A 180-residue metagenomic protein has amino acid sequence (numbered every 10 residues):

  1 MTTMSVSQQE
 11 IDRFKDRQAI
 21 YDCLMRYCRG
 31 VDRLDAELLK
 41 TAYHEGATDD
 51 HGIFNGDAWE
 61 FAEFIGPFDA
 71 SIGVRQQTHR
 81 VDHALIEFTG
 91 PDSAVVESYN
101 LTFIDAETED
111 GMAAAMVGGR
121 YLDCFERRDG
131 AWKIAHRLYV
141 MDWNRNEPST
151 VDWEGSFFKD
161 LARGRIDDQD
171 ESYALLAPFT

Functional and structural regions predicted by a protein language model:
M1-R33, E37-T41: Short, low-complexity N-terminal intrinsically disordered segments enriched in polar/charged residues
T2, V95, G118-G155: Short beta-strand edge/turn micro-motifs at domain boundaries
A36-I104: A solvent-exposed, acidic/Ser-Thr-rich amphipathic alpha-helical stretch
G73, D110-A114, E126: Short aromatic-glycine motifs in intrinsically disordered, low-complexity regions
H79-D82, V117-Y121: Short beta-strand or tight-loop elements that sit immediately N-terminal to catalytic metal-binding acidic residues
Y99, M112-V117: Short, exposed interaction segments that mediate macromolecular assembly or regulatory contacts
F103-A113, N144: Short, cysteine-centered beta-strand-loop-beta hairpins and adjacent loop/turn segments enriched in charged/polar
E147-T180: Acidic/histidine-enriched, glycine/proline-rich intrinsically disordered or flexible terminal extensions
